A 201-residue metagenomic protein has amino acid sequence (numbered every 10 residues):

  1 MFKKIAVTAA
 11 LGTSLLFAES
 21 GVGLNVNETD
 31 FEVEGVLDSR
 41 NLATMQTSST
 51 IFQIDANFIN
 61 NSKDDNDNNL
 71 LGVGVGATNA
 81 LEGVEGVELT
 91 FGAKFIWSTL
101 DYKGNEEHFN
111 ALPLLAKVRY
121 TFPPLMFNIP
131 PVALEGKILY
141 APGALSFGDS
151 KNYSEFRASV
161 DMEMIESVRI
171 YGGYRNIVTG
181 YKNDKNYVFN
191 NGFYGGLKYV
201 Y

Functional and structural regions predicted by a protein language model:
M1-G21: Cleavable N-terminal export/targeting peptides
G12, G35, G72-G76, G92 (+1 more regions): Small side chains
L16-G72: Short glycine/proline- and aromatic-enriched beta-strand/turn motifs that initiate or cap beta-hairpins
V22-E28, S49-N60, V75, L89-W97 (+3 more regions): Transmembrane beta-barrel strands of outer-membrane/channel proteins
N27-V33, T50, D67-V73, E85-V87 (+3 more regions): Residues that define the transmembrane beta-barrel architecture of outer-membrane proteins
V36-S39, L197-Y201: Short beta-strand-to-coil "C-cap" segments at the C-terminal boundary of structured domains/repeats, marking
A43, N79-V84, K94-K182, N186-F189 (+1 more regions): Outer-membrane beta-barrel transmembrane domain signature
I59-A93, D101: Ligand-binding grooves and catalytic loops that recognize ribose/phosphate and carbohydrate rings, and esterified lipid
